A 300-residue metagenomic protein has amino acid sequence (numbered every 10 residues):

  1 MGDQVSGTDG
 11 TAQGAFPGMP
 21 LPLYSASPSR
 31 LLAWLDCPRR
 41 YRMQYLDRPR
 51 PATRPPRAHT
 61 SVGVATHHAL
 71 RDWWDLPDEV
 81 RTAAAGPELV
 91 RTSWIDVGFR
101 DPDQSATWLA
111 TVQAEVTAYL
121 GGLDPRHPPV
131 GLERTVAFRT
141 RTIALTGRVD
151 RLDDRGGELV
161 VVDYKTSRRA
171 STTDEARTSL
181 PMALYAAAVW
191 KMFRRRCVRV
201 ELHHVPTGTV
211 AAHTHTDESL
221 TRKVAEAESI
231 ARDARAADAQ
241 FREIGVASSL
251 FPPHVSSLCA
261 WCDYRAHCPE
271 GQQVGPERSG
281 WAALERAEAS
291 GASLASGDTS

Functional and structural regions predicted by a protein language model:
M1-H59, G280, L284-S300: C-terminal, charged and often intrinsically disordered regions of DNA end-processing helicases and nucleases
S25, A188-S300: Metal-dependent nuclease catalytic regions and adjoining charged, substrate-binding loops involved in nucleic-acid end
L31-P51, P55-D78, L109, Q113 (+2 more regions): Nuclease catalytic cores
P38-L46, E158-D163, R235-A236: Active-site-adjacent bridging/hinge elements
Q44-R50, H67-H68, T92, V162-T166 (+2 more regions): Short acidic (Asp/Glu) and glycine-rich catalytic loops that position anionic groups and cofactors
A58, V62, W108, T178-P181 (+1 more regions): Hydrophobic (often cysteine-bearing) scaffold residues that line and stabilize catalytic clefts of nucleotide/cofactor
A65-E133, R139, T214: A non-catalytic, helix-rich entry segment at domain boundaries
R134-S229: Mg2+/Mn2+-dependent nuclease catalytic core
